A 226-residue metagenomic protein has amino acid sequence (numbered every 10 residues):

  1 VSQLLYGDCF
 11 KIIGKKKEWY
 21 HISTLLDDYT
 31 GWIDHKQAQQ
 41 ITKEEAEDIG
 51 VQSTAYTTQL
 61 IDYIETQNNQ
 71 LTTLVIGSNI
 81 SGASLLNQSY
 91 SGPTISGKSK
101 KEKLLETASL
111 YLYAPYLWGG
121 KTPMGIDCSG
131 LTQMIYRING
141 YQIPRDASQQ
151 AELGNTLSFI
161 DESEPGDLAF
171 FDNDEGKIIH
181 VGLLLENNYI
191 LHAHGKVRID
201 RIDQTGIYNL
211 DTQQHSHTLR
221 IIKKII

Functional and structural regions predicted by a protein language model:
S2, Y6, K16, T24-A114: Boundary regions of SH3-family modules and the immediately adjacent low-complexity/disordered segments in eukaryotic
D8, S78, G166-D167, N188: Structural motif
I22-S23, H180-L185: Short beta-strand-centered aromatic/proline hotspots
Q40, L157, L185-I226: Aromatic- and glycine-rich peptidoglycan recognition patches
Y116-P165: Catalytic cysteine-centered active-site loop
K121, D172-H180, A193-I199: Active-site loop architecture of trypsin-fold serine endopeptidases
E162-D174: Hydrophobic/aromatic-rich core segments of domains that either
